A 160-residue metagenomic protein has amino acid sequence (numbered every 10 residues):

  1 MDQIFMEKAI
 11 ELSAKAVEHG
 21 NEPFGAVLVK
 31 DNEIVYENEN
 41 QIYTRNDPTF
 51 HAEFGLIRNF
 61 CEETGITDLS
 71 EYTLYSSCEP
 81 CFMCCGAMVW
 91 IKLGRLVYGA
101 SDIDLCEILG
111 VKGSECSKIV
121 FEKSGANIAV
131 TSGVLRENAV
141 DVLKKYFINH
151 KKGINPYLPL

Functional and structural regions predicted by a protein language model:
M1-H19, A87-L160: Zinc-dependent deaminase
I4, E33, G55: Active-site phosphate/pyrophosphate-handling residues
A9, S13-A16, A26, A52 (+1 more regions): Small-residue (primarily alanine) positions within well-ordered alpha-helices, especially packing/interaction faces
G20-F24, S70: Short, basic and Ser/Thr-rich N-terminal targeting/leader segments
F24-N32: Short beta-strand scaffold segments in enzyme catalytic cores
V35-I42, A129: Short beta->alpha transition motifs characteristic of CBS
Q41-F54: A short, polar/charged loop-to-alpha-helix boundary motif
I57-I91, R95: Helix-adjacent hinge/juxtasegments
